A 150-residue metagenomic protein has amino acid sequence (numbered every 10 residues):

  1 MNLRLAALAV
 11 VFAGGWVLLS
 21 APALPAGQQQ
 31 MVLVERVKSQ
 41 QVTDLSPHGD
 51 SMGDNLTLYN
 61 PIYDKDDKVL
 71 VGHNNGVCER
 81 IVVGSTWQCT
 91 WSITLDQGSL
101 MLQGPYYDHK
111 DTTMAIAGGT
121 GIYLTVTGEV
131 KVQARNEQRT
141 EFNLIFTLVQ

Functional and structural regions predicted by a protein language model:
N2-A6, G14-Q150: Targeting-peptide/extracellular-domain and disordered-appendage signature
